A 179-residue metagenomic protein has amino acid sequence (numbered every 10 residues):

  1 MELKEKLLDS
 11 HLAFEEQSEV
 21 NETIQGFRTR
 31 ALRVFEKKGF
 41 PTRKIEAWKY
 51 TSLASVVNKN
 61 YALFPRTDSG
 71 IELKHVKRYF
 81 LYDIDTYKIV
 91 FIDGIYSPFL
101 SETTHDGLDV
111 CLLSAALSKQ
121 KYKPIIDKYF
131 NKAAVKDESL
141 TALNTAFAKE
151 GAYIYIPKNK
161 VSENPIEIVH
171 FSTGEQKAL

Functional and structural regions predicted by a protein language model:
M1-L179: Glycine-rich and polybasic anion-binding loops at the starts of cofactor/ligand-binding domains
